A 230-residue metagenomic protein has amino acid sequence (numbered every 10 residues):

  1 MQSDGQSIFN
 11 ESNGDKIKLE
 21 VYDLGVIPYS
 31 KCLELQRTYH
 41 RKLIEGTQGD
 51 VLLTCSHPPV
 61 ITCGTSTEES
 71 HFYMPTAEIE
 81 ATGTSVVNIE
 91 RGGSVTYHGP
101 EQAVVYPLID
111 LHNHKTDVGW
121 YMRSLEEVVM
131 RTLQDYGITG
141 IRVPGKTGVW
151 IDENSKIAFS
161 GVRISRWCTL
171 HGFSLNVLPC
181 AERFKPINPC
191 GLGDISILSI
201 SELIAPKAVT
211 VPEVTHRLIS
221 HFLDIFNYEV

Functional and structural regions predicted by a protein language model:
M1-I151, K156-I157, A208-V209: N-terminal lobe of the biotin/lipoate ligase/transferase fold
I61-T62, W167, E182-R183: Short, acidic Gly/Pro/Ser/Thr-rich loop/turn segments
T65, N176-C180: A conserved non-catalytic segment of reverse transcriptases and RNA-directed RNA polymerases corresponding to the late
F72-E78, I157-V177: Short, conserved beta-strand/beta-arch hydrophobic-aromatic motifs that form part of recognition grooves or interface
V105-P107, T147, S160-V162, F173-V177 (+1 more regions): A structural signal for short, well-ordered beta-strand segments
E182-V230: C-terminal accessory segment of soluble enzyme catalytic cores
